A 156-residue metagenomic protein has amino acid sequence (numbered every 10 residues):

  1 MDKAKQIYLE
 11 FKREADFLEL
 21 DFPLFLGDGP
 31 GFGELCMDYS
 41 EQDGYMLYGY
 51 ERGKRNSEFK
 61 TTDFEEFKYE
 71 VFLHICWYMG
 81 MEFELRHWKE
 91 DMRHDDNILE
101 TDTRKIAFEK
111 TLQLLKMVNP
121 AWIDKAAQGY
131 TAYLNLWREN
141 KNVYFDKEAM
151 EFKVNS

Functional and structural regions predicted by a protein language model:
M1-E41: N-terminal "first-domain core" detector
E10, E14, E70, L114: Residues that form generic nucleotide/phosphate-binding pockets
A15, Y45-G49, K89, R93: A generic structural signal for ordered alpha-helices
D43-M79: Intrinsically disordered, low-complexity regulatory segments enriched in Ser/Thr/Pro and charged residues
G80-S156: Intrinsically disordered, low-complexity, charge-dense segments enriched in Lys/Arg and Glu/Asp interspersed
